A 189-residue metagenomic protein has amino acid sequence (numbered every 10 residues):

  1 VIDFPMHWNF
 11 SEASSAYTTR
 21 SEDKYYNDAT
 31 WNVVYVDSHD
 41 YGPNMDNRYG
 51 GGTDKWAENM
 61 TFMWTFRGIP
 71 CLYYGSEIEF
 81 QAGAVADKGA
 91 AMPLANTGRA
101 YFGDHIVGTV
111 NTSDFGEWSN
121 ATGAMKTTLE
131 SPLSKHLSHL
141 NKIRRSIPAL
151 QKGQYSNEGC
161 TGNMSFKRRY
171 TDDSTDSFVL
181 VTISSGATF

Functional and structural regions predicted by a protein language model:
V1-A91, S185: Conserved alpha/beta catalytic core and glycan-binding cleft of carbohydrate-active enzymes
D28-A29, L94, G159, D173: A generic structural signal for short, non-catalytic loop/turn and secondary-structure boundary residues
A29-T30, L137, T175-S177: A structure-centric signal for secondary-structure junctions around beta-strands
N32-V33, G98, N163: A residue-level signal for beta-strand positions that form part of recognition/binding surfaces within mature
A90-L94, R99-F102: Hydrophobic alpha-helical interface faces used for helix-helix packing
D104-C160: Aromatic- and carboxylate-lined catalytic core of secreted/periplasmic carbohydrate-active enzymes
K142, E158-F189: Carbohydrate-binding surface patches
